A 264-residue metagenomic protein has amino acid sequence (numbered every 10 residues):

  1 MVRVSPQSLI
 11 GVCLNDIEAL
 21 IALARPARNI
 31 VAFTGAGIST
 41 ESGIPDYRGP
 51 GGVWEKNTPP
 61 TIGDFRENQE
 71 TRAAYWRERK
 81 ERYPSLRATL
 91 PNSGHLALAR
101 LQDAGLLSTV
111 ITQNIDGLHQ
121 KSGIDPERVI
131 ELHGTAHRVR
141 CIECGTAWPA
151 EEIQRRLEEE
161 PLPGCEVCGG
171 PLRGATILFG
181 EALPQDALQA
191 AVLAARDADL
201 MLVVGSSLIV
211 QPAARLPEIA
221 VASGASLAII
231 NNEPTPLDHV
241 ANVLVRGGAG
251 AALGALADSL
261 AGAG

Functional and structural regions predicted by a protein language model:
M1-G264: Conserved catalytic core of sirtuin-type NAD+-dependent deacylases
